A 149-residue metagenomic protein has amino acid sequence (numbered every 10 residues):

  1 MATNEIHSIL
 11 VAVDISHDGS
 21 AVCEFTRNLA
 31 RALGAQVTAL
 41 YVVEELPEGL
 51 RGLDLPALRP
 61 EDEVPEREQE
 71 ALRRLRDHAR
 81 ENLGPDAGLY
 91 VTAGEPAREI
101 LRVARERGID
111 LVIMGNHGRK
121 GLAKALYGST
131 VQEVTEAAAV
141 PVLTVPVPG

Functional and structural regions predicted by a protein language model:
M1-N4, N28, A32, D77-V112 (+2 more regions): Structural beta-alpha unit
A2-A57: Small/aliphatic-rich secondary-structure junction motif
T38-L40, G88-T92, L143: General small-molecule cofactor/ligand-binding pocket signal
A57-A71: A short acidic, glycine-rich active-site loop that binds or catalyzes chemistry on phosphate/adenosine moieties
E70, V91-E95, H117-G118: Short beta->alpha linker loops
L111-E136: Glycine-rich, Arg-bearing micro-motifs that act as flexible, cationic patches
V140-P148: Short, flexible loop segments at boundaries between secondary-structure elements
